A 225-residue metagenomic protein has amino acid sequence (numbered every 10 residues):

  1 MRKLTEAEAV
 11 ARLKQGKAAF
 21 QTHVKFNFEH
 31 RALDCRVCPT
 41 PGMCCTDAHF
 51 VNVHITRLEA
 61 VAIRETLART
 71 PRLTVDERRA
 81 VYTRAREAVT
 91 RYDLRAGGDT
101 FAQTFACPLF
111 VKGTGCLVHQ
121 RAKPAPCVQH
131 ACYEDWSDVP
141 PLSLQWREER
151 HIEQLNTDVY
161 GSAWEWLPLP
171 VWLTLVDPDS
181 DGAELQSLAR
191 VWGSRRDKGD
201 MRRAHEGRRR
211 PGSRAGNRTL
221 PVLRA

Functional and structural regions predicted by a protein language model:
M1-A225: Short loop/turn segments that flank or connect secondary-structure elements
